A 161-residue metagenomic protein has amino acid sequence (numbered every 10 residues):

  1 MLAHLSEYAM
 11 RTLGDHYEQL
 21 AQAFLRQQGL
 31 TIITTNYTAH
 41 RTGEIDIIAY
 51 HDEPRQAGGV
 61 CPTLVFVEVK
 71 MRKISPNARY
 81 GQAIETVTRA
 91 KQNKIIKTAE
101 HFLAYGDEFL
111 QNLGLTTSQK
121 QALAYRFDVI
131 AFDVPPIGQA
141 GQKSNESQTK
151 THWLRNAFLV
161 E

Functional and structural regions predicted by a protein language model:
M1-T38: Acidic-basic catalytic patches of nuclease active cores, encompassing PD-(D/E)XK and other metal-cofactor nuclease
L5-Y8, K70-V134: Catalytic cores of nucleic-acid endonucleases
Y37-R41, S118-Q121: A short beta-turn/loop motif at secondary-structure boundaries
G43-I45, Y125-F127, T149: Change "...and in nucleic-acid phosphodiester-cleaving endonucleases..." to "...and in nucleic-acid processing enzymes
I47-P76, I95: Conserved catalytic cores of phosphodiester-cleaving nucleases, focusing on short active-site segments
P54-V60, F109-Q119, I137-N145: Intrinsically disordered, low-complexity domain-flanking/linker segments in eukaryotic proteins, enriched
L64-F66, A124, T151: Structural motif
I130-E161: Short, low-complexity, polybasic intrinsically disordered segments
